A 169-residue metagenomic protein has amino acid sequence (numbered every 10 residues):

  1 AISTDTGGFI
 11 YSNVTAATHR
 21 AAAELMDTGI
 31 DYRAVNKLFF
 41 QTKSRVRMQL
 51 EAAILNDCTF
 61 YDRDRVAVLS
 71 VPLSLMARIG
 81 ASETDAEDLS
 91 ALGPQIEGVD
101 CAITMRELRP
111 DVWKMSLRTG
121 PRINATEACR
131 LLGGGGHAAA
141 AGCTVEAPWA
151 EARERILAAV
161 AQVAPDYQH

Functional and structural regions predicted by a protein language model:
A1-T4: Internal alpha/beta core interface subdomains
T6-H169: Hydrophobic helix-and-loop "lid/oligomerization" segment in the mid-to-C-terminal part of catalytic domains
